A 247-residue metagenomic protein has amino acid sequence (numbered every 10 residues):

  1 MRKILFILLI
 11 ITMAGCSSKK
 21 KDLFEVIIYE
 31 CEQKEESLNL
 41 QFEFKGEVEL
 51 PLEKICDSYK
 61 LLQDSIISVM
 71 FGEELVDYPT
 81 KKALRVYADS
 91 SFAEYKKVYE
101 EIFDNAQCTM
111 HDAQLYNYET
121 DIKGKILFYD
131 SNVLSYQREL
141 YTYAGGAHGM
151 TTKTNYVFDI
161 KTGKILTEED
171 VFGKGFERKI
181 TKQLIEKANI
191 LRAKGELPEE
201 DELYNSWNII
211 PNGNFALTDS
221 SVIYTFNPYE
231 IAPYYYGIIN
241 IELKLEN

Functional and structural regions predicted by a protein language model:
M1-I4: Positively charged n-region of N-terminal signal peptides that target proteins for export
F6-L8, K161: Intrinsic disorder/low-complexity detector
L8-L9, E230: Exposed boundary/loop context
L9-I10, F24: Residue-level signal for mature regions of secreted extracellular proteins and peptides
T12-G15: C-terminal motif of bacterial Sec signal peptides marking the signal peptidase cleavage site
S17-N247: Compositionally biased intrinsically disordered regions enriched in Thr/Gly
